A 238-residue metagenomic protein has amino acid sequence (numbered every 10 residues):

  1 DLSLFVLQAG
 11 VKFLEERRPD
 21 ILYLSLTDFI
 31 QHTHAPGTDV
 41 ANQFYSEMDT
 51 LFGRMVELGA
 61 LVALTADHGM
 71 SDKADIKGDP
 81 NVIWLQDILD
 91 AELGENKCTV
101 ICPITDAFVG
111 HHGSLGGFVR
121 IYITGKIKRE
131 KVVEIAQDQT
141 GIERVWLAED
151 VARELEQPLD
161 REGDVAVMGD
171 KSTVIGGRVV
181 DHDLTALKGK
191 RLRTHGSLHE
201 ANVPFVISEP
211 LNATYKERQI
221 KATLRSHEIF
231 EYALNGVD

Functional and structural regions predicted by a protein language model:
D1-L64, H68-D72: A long, amphipathic alpha-helix that forms part of the scaffold/cap immediately adjacent to metal-dependent active
Q8, E16, L22, I83-W84 (+2 more regions): A structural signal for the main folded, soluble domain(s) of proteins
A9, V40, W84, K131 (+1 more regions): Exposed alpha-helical structural elements
I30-H34, S71-A74, D79, I175-G177 (+1 more regions): Short catalytic/ligand-binding loop motif for oxyanion handling, primarily in non-cytosolic enzymes, centered on
G37-V40, K77-I83, D181-L184: Short secondary-structure boundary/capping segments
A60, E95, G141-I142: Short aromatic/hydrophobic-glycine micro-motifs
M70-Y122: Acidic/histidine-rich catalytic neighborhood
P103-V237: Active-site neighborhoods of enzymes that stabilize oxyanions during catalysis
